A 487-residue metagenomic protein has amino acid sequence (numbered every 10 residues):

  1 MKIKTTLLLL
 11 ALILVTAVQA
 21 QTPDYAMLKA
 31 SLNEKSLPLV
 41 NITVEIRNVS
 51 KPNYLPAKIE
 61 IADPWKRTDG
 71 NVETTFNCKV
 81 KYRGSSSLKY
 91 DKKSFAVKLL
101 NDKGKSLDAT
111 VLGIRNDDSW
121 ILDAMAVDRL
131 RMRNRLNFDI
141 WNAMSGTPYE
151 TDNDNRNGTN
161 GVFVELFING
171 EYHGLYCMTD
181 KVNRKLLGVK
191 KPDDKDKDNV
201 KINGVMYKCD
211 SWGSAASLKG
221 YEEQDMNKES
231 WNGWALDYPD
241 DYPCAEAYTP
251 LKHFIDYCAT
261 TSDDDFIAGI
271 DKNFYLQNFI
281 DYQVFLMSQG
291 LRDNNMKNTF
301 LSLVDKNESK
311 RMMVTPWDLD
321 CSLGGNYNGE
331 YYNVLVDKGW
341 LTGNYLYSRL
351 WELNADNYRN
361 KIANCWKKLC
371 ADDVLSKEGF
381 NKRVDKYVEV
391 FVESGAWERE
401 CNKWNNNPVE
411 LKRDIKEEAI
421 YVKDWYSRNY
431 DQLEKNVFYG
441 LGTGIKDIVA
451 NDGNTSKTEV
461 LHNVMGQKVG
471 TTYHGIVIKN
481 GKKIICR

Functional and structural regions predicted by a protein language model:
M1-T5, R487: Positively charged n-region of N-terminal signal peptides that target proteins for export
K4-L14: Sec-dependent N-terminal signal peptides
A20, I476-R487: C-terminal tail/sorting-segment detector
Q21-L136: Conserved NTP-binding catalytic cores of kinases and kinase-like/nucleotidyltransferase enzymes across multiple kinase
F76, Y90, P239-M296, S302-V304 (+1 more regions): Middle-to-C-terminal accessory/interaction subdomains
K103-G104, T110, R115-V127, P148 (+4 more regions): Internal "kinase-insert"/substrate-recognition segments embedded within catalytic cores of ATP-dependent enzymes
M125-E165: A conserved helix-loop-beta module that forms one wall/lid of the active-site cleft in ATP-utilizing catalytic domains
F438-M465: Residue-level detector of functionally pivotal "anchor" positions at catalytic/ligand-binding pockets or at interdomain
